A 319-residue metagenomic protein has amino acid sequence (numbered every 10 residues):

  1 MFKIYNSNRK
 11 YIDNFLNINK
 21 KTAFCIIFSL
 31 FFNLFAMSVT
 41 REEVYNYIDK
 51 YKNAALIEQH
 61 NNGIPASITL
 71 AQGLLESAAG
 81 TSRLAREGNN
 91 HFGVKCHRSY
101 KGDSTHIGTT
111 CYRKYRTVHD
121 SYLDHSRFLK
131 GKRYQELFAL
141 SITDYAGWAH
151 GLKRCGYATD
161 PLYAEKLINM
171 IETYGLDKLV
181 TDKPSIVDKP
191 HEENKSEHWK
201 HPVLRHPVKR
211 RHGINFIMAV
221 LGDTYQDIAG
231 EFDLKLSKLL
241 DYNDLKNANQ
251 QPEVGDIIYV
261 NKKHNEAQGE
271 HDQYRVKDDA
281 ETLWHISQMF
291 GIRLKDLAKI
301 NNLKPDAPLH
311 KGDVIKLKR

Functional and structural regions predicted by a protein language model:
M1-E42: Bacterial Sec-dependent N-terminal signal peptides
F2, F35-R211, E270: Catalytic cores of secreted/periplasmic lytic hydrolases that degrade extracellular macromolecules
Q59, A229, L240, S287 (+1 more regions): The alpha-helix within a helix-turn-helix
I64-G80, L239-N243, G255, I300-N301 (+1 more regions): Short, functionally critical alpha-helical segments immediately adjacent to catalytic or ligand/cofactor-binding
M170-K178, Q251-H264: Short, structured interface segments
K200-D233, H264-I292, D313-I315: Primarily a LysM-type cell-wall glycan-binding module
V220, Q250-E253, D278, K304 (+1 more regions): Residue-level recognition of short, solvent-exposed, well-ordered loop/turn junctions that link secondary-structure
L221-V260: Acidic (E/D-rich), amphipathic helical modules within compact regulatory domains
